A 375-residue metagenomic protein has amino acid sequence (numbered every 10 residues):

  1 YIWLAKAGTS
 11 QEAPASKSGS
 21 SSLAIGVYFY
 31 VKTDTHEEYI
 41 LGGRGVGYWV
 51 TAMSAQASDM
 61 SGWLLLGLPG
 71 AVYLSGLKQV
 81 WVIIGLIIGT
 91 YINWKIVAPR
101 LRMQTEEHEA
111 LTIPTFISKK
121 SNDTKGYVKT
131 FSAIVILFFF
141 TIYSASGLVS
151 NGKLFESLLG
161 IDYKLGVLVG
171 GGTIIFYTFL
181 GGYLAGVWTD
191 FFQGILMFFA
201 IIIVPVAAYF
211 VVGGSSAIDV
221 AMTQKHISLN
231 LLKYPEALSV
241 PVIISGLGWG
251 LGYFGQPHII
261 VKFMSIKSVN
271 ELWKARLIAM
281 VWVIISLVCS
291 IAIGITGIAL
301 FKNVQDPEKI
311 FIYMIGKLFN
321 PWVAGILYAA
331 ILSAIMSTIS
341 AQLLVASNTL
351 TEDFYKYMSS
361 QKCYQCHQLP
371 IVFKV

Functional and structural regions predicted by a protein language model:
I2-A5, A24-K32, W94, A98 (+6 more regions): Hydrophobic alpha-helical segments and their helix-loop junctions in multi-pass secondary transporters
I2-L65, T178-G181, V206, E271: Membrane-interface "cap" regions at the ends of multi-pass membrane proteins
Q11-Y30, G42, V72-T115, M197 (+2 more regions): Extracellular loop-to-transmembrane helix junctions
G19-S22, S58-D59, L86-T90, I136-L137 (+5 more regions): Residue-level recognition of pore/gate-forming positions within transmembrane alpha-helices of multi-pass
S22-H36, K95-P114, L148, F176 (+5 more regions): Juxtamembrane interface elements at the cytosolic ends of transmembrane helices in multi-pass membrane proteins
L41-V46, V50, G67-L68, Y73-I84 (+2 more regions): Loop-to-helix junctions at membrane interfaces in multi-pass transport proteins
W81-T178, S245-G252, S333-S340, V372: Helix-loop-helix module between adjacent transmembrane segments
K120-T130, T351-V375: Loop-to-transmembrane helix boundary motifs in multi-pass membrane proteins
